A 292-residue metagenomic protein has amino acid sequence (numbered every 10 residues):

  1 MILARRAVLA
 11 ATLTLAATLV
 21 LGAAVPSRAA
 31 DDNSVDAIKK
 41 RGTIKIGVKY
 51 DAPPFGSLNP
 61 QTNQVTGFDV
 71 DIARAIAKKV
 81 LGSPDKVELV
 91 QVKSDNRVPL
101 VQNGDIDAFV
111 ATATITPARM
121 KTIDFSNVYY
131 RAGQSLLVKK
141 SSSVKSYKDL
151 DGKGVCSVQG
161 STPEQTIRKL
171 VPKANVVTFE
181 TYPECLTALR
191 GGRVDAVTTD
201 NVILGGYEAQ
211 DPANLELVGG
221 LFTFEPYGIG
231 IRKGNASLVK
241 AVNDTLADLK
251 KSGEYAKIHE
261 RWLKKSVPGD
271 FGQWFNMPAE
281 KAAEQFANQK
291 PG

Functional and structural regions predicted by a protein language model:
A29-A108: Extracytoplasmic small-molecule ligand-binding "clamshell" domains of the periplasmic binding protein/Venus flytrap
D31, T166-V177, L217, A247-G292: Ligand-binding clefts/hinges and TM-proximal coupling segments of bilobed small-molecule sensing domains
D31-N33, V87-P99, S142, Q159-T162 (+2 more regions): Short helix-initiation/N-cap motifs at beta->coil->alpha
T43-V48, T66, K148-S161: Short loop->beta-strand "edge-of-pocket" segments that line small-molecule binding or catalytic clefts across diverse
I44-K45, G82-D85, N103-A111, G154-V155 (+3 more regions): Alpha-to-beta junction loops
R74, K86-D149: Acidic, polar ligand-binding/catalytic clefts
N96, T112-K121, T166-K169, P183 (+1 more regions): A ligand-binding cleft/hinge motif common to bilobed small-molecule-binding domains
Y130-V138, G205-L246, K265-N288: Periplasmic-binding protein-like
